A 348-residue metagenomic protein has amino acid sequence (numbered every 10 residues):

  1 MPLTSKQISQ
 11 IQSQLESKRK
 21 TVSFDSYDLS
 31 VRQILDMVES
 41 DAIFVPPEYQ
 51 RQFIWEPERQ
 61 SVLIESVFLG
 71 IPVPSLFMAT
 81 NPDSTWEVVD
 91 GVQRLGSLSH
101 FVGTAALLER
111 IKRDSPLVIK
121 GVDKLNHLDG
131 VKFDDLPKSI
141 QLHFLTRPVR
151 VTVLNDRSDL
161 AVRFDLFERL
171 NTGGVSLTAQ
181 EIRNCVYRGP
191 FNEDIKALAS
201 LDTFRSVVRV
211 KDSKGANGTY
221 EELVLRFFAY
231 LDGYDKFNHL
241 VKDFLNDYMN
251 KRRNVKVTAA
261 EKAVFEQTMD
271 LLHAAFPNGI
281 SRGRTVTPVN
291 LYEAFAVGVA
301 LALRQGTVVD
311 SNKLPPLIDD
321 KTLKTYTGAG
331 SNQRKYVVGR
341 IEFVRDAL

Functional and structural regions predicted by a protein language model:
P2-D28, Q33, P47-K242, D319 (+1 more regions): Basic- and aromatic-enriched surface patches that contact anionic nucleotides/nucleic acids
D36-V38: Flexible hinge/switch segments at interdomain interfaces of large molecular machines
S40-P47: A short, surface-exposed helix-loop junction/capping segment
T104, Y230-Y234, K251, N278 (+2 more regions): Amphipathic alpha-helical interaction surfaces
D159, N217, T258-F265, R284-Y292 (+2 more regions): Short amphipathic alpha-helix initiation/capping segments at coil-to-helix junctions
H239-A275, R284, L291: Small-residue-rich helix-loop
H273-T322: C-terminal hydrophobic structural anchor segments that stabilize assembly/packing rather than catalytic chemistry
R304-L348: Short hairpin/turn module used for nucleic-acid contact or packing/dimerization
